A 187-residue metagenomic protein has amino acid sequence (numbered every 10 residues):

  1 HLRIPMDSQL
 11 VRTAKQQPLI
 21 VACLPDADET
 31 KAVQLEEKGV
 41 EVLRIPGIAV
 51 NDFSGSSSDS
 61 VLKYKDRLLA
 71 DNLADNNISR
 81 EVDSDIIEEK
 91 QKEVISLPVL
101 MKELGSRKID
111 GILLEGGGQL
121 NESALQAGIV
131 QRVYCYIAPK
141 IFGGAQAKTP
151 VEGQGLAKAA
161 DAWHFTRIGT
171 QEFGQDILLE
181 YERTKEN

Functional and structural regions predicted by a protein language model:
H1-G55, D59-L68, N72-L73, N77-N187: Enzymes that bind and transform nitrogen-containing heteroaromatic metabolites
